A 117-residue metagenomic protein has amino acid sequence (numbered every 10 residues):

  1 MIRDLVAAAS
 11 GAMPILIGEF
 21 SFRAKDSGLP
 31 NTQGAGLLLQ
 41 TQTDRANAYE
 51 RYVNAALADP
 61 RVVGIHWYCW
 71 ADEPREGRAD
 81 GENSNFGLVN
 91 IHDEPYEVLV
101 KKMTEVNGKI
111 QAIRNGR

Functional and structural regions predicted by a protein language model:
M1-G34, E50-N54: Glycoside hydrolase catalytic-domain groove-lining segments
L5-V6, L16, L29, L37-L39 (+5 more regions): Generic detector of leucine side chains in alpha-helical contexts
A8, Y68-R117: Aromatic-rich peripheral "rim/lid" segments of glycoside hydrolase catalytic domains that contact and position glycan
D26-G36, G77-N85: Histidine/acidic-residue-rich catalytic or RNA/ligand-binding cores of hydrolases and nuclease-related proteins
N31-R45, E94: The substrate-binding groove and active-site-proximal loops of carbohydrate-active enzymes, especially glycoside
Q42, A48-S84: Long, C-terminal catalytic modules of enzymes
T43-E50, N54, V63, K102-R117: Metal-dependent phosphoesterase/phosphodiesterase active-site architecture
